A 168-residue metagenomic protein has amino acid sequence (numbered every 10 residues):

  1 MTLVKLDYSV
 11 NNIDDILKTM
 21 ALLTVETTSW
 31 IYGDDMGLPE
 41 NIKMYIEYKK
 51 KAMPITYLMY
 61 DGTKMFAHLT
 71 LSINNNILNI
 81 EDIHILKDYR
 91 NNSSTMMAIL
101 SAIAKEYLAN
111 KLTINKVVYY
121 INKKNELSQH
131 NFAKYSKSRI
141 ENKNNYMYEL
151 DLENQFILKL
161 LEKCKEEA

Functional and structural regions predicted by a protein language model:
M1-E40, E167: Short amphipathic alpha-helix that is part of the acyltransferase structural core
G33-T56: Active-site rim helix/loop that mediates acceptor-substrate recognition in acyltransferases
M53-A67: Conserved beta-hairpin
N76-D88: Conserved acetyl-CoA binding element of GNAT-fold acetyltransferases
I85, N91-E106, H130, K134: Conserved acetyl-CoA-binding loop-helix of GNAT-fold acetyltransferases
V117-Q129: Conserved beta-strand-loop-alpha-helix junction that forms the acyl-donor binding cleft
N131-K143: Conserved acetyl-CoA-binding loop of GNAT-fold acetyltransferases
E141-A168: C-terminal "cap" of GNAT-fold acetyltransferases
